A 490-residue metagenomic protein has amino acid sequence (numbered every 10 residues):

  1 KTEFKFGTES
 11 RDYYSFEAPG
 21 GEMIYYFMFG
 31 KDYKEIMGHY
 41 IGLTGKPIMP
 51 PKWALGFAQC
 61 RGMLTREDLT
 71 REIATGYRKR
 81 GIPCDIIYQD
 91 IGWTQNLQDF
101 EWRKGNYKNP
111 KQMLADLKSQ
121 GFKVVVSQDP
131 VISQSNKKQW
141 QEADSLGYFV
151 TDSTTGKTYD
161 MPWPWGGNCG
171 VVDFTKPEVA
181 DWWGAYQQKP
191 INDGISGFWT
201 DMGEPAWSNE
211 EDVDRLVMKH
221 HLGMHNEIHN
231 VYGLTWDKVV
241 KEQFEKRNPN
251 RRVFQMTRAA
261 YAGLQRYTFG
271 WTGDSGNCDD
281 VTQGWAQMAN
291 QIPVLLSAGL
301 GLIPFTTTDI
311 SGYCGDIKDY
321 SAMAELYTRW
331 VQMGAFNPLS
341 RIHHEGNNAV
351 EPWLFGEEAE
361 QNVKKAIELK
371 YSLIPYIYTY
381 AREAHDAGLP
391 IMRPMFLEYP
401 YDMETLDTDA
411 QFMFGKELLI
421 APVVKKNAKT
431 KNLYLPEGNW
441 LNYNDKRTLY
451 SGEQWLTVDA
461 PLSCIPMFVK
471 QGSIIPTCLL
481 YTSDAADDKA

Functional and structural regions predicted by a protein language model:
K1-K470, C478: Catalytic-domain carbohydrate-binding cleft regions of carbohydrate-active enzymes
Y481-A486: Conserved small/polar residues in nucleotide/adenosyl-binding loops
K489-A490: N-terminal low-complexity segments that are often proline-rich with Ser/Thr-Pro
